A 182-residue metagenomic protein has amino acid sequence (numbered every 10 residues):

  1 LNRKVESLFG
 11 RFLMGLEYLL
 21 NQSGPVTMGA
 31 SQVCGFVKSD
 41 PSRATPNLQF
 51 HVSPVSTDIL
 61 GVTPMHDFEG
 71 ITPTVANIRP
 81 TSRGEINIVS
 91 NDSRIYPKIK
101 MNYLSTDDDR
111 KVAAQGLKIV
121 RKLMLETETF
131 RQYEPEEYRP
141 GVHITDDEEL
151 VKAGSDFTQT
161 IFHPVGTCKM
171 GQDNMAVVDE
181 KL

Functional and structural regions predicted by a protein language model:
L1: Predominantly flavin-linked oxidoreductase catalytic cores and closely associated redox partners
F9-L182: FAD-dependent oxidoreductase catalytic-site/capping-region signature
